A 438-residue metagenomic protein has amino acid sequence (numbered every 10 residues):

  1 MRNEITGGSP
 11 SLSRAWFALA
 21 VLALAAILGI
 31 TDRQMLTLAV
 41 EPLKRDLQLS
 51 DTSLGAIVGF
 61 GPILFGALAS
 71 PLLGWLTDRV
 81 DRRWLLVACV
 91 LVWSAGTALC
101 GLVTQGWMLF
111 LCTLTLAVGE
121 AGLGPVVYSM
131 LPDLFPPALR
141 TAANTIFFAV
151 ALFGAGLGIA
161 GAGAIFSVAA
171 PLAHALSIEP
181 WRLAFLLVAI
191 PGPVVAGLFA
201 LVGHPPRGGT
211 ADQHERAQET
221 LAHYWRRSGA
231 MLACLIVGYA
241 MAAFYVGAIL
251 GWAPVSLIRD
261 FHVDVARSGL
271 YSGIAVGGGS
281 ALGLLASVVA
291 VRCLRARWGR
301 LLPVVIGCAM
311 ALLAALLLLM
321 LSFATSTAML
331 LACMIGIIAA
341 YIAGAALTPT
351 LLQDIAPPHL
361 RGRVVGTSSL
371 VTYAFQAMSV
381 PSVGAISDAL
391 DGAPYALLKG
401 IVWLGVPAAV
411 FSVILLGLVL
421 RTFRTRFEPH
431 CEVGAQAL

Functional and structural regions predicted by a protein language model:
E4-L12, H204-C234, D260: Juxtamembrane intracellular "pre-TM" segments in multi-pass secondary transporters
L36-T37, S228-L284, A345, P349 (+1 more regions): Extracytoplasmic gate region of multi-pass secondary transporters
A39-L68: Extracellular/periplasmic helix-loop-helix junction of adjacent transmembrane segments in MFS-like secondary
I57-L73, I274-S287: Central cavity-lining transmembrane alpha-helices of secondary-active solute carriers, predominantly the Major
A67-G106: Conserved MFS/SLC helix-loop-helix module at the cytosolic interface between two early adjacent transmembrane helices
L91-T104, A311-T325: C-terminal ends and interior cores of transmembrane alpha-helices in multi-pass membrane transporters/permeases
C112-A151: Cytoplasmic helix-loop-helix junction between adjacent transmembrane helices in 12-TM secondary transporters
F147-L201: Helix-loop-helix hairpin linking two adjacent transmembrane segments in secondary transporters
